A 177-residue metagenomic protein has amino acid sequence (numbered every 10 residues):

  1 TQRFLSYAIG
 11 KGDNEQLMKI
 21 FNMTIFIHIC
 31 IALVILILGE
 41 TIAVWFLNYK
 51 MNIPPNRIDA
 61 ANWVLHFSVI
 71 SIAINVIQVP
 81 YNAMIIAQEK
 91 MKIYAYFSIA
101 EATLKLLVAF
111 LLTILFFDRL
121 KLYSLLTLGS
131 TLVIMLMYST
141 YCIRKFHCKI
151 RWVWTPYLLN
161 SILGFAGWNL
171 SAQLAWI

Functional and structural regions predicted by a protein language model:
T1-K11, A87, F146-H147: Helix-loop junctions and terminal segments of transmembrane helices in multi-pass membrane transport/translocation
E15-C30, L38, L163: Interfacial transmembrane-helix starts/ends
M23, A32, I72, E101-L106 (+2 more regions): Residue-level recognition of pore/gate-forming positions within transmembrane alpha-helices of multi-pass
L36-P55: Short membrane-interface helical motifs at transmembrane helix boundaries in multi-pass membrane transporters
T41, P54-Q78, A95, I99 (+2 more regions): Alpha-helical transmembrane segments of multi-pass membrane proteins
A73-S98, F110, K121, C142 (+1 more regions): Membrane-interface junctions at transmembrane-helix termini in multi-pass inner-membrane proteins
E89-K92, T103-L136, T140: Membrane-interface helix-loop junctions in multi-pass transport and translocation proteins
L120-S124, Y138-I177: Interhelical loop/hinge segments that connect adjacent transmembrane helices in multipass membrane
